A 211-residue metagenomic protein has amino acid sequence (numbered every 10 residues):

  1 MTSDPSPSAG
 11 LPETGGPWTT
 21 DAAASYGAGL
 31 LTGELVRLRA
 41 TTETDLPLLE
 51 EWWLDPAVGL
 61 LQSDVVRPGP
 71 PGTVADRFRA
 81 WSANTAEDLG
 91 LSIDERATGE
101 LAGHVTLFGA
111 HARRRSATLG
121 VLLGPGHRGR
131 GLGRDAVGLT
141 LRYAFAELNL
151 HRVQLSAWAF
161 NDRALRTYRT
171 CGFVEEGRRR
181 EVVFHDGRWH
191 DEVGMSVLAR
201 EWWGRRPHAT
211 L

Functional and structural regions predicted by a protein language model:
M1-G126, W189, V197-L211: GNAT-family acyltransferases
P56-A57, L148, C171: Structural motif
G99, G131, N161, G187: Conserved G/P- and acidic residue-centered "switch" motifs that form tight phosphate/ATP-binding loops in soluble
G103, N161, G172: Conserved phosphate-binding and hydrolysis motifs of nucleotide-dependent enzymes
L123, G129-Y143, D162-T170: Conserved acetyl-CoA-binding loop-helix of GNAT-fold acetyltransferases
A146-S156: Conserved GNAT acetyl-CoA-binding A-motif
Q154-A157, V174-H190: Conserved catalytic-core motifs of GNAT/GCN5-like acyltransferases
Y168, F173, M195: Conserved active-site tyrosine of GNAT-family acetyltransferases
